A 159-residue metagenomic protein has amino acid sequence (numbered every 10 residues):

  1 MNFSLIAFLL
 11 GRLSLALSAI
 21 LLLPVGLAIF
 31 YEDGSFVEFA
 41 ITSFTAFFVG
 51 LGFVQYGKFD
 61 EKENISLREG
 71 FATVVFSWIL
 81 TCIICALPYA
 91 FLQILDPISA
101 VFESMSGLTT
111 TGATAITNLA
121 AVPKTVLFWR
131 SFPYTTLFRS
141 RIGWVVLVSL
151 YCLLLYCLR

Functional and structural regions predicted by a protein language model:
M1-R159: Membrane-proximal intracellular helices of multi-pass ion channels
